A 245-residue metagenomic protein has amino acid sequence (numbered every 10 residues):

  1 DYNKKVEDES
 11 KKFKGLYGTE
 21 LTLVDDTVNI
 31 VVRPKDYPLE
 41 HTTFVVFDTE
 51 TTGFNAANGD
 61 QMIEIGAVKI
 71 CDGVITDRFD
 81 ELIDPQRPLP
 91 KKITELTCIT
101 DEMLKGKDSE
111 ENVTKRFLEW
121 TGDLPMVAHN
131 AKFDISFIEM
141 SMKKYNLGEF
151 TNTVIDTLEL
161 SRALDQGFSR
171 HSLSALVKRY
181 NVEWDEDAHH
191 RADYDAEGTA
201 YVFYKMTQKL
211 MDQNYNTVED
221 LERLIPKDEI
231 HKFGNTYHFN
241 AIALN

Functional and structural regions predicted by a protein language model:
D1-F47, A131, M142, T151-V154 (+2 more regions): Phosphodiester-processing cores and adjacent nucleic acid-binding clamps
V6, M142-N146, M206-L210: Active-site catalytic pocket residues across diverse enzymes, especially alpha/beta-hydrolases
L21, G73, D84, L160-A163 (+1 more regions): Short, solvent-exposed coil/turn elements at secondary-structure transition points
E40-T151, Q166-E186, H190: Conserved non-catalytic scaffold segment of RNase H-like nuclease domains
K178-N181, A200, M206-T207: Non-catalytic, well-ordered alpha-helical segments in soluble enzyme domains
R191-Y204: Acidic, divalent-metal-coordinating active-site segment for phosphoryl/phosphodiester hydrolysis, typified by short
F203-N245: Acidic two-metal-ion nuclease catalytic site recognized across multiple nuclease folds, prominently DnaQ/RNase D-T
